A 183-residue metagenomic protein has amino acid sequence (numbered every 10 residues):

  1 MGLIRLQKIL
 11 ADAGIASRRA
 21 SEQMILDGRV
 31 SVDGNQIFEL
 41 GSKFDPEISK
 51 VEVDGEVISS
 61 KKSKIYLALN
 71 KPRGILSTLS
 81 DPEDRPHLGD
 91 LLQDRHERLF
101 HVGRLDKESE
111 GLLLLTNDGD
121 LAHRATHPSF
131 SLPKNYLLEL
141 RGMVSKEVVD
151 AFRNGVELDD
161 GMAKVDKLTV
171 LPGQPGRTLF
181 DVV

Functional and structural regions predicted by a protein language model:
M1-V183: Basic, flexible Lys/Arg- and Gly-enriched helix-loop patches that mediate nucleic-acid binding at interfaces with rRNA
